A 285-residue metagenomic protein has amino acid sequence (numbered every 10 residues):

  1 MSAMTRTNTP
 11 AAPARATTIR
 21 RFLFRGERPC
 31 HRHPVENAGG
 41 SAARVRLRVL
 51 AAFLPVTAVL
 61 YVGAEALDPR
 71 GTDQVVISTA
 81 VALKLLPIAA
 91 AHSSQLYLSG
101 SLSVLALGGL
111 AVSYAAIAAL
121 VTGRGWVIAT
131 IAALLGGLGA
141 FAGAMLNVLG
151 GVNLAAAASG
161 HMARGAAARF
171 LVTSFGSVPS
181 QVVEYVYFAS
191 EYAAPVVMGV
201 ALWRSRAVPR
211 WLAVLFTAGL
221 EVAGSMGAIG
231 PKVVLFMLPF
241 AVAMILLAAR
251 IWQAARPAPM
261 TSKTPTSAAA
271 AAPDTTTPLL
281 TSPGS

Functional and structural regions predicted by a protein language model:
S2-R6, R15: Low-acidity, Ser/Thr- and Arg-rich intrinsically disordered low-complexity segments
R6, I19-A268, D274, P278-S285: Hydrophobic, aromatic-enriched alpha-helical segments typical of multi-pass transmembrane helices
A12, T17-T18: N-terminal intrinsically disordered, low-complexity tails
